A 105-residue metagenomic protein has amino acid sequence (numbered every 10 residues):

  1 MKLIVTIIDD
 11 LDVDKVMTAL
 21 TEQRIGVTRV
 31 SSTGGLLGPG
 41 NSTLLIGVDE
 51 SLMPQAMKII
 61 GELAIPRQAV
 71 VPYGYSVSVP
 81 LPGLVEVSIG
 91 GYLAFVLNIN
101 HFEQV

Functional and structural regions predicted by a protein language model:
M1-V105: Positively charged, small/polar-rich N-terminal and surface patches that mediate targeting and assembly and bind
